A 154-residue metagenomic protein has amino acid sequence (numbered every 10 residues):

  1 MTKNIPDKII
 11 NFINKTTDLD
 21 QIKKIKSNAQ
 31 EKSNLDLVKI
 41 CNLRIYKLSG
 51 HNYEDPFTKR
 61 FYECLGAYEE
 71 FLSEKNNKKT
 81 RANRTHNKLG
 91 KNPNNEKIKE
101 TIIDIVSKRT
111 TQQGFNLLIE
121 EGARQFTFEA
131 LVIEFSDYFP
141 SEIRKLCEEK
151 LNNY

Functional and structural regions predicted by a protein language model:
T2-T17: N-terminal acidic leader/helix
I5, D18-Q21, L37, R81 (+1 more regions): Structural recognition of alpha-solenoid helical scaffolds
I10-N14, K24, R44, N116-E120 (+1 more regions): Structural detector for internal amphipathic alpha-helices that build alpha-solenoid repeat scaffolds
K15-V38, E74-N77: Charged, low-complexity interaction regions
I25-N28, F71-E120: Amphipathic alpha-helical packing elements
E31-N52: Repeat-associated, polar segments at repeat-unit boundaries in modular proteins
D55-S73: Long, charged low-complexity interaction segments
K78-K79, K108-Y154: Amphipathic alpha-helical binding modules
